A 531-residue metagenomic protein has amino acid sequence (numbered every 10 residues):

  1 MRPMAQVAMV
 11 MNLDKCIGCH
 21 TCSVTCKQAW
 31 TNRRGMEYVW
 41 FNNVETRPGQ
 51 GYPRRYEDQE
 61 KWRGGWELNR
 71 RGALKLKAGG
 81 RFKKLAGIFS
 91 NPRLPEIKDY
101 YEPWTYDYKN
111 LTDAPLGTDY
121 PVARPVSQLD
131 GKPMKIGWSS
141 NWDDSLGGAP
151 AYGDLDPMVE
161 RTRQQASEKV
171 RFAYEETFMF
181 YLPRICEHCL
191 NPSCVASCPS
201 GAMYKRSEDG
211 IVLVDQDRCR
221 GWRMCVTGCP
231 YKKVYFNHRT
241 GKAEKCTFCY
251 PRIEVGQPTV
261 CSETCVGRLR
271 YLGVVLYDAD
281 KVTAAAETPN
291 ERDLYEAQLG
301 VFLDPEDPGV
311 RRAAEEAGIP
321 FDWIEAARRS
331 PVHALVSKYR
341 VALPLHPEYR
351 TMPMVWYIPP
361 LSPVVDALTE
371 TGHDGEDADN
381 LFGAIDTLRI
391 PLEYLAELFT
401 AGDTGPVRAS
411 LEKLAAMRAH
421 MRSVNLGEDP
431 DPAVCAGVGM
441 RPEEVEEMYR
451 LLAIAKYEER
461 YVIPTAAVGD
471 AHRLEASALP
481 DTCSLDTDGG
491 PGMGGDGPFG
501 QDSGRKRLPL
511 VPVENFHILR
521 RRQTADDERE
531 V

Functional and structural regions predicted by a protein language model:
M1-V531: Non-ligating segments of multi-cofactor redox enzymes
